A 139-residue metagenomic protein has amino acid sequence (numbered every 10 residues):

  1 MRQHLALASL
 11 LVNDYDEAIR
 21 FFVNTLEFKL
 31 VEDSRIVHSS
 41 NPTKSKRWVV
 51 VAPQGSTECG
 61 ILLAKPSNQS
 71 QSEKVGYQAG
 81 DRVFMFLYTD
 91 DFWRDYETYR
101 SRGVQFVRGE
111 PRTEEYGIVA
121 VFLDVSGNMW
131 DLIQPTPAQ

Functional and structural regions predicted by a protein language model:
R2, S9-C59: Core segments of cupin and vicinal oxygen chelate
L5-L7, G80-F84: Eukaryotic phosphotyrosine signaling hubs
L7-L10, R47-V50, L87, Y96-Q139: Vicinal oxygen chelate
L11, A18-I19, K29-E32, V49 (+3 more regions): A generic "structured core" feature
D14-Y15, D90-W93: Helix N-cap motif at beta-to-alpha junctions
R20-F21, W93-T98: Short amphipathic alpha-helices within nucleic acid-binding modules
V37, P42-K46, D81, T113-I118: Short acidic/glycine-enriched loop/turn segments that link adjacent beta-strands
Q54-C59, N68-S70, F92-W93: Short, charged/polar surface micro-motifs in flexible loops or helix N-caps
